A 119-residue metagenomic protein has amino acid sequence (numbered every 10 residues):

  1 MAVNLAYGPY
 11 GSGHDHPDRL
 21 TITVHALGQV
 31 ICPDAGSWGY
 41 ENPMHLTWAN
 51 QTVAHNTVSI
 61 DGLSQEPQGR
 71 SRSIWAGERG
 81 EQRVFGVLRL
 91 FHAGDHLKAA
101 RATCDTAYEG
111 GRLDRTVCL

Functional and structural regions predicted by a protein language model:
M1-L119: Catalytic and substrate-binding regions of extracellular carbohydrate-active enzymes, especially polysaccharide lyases
